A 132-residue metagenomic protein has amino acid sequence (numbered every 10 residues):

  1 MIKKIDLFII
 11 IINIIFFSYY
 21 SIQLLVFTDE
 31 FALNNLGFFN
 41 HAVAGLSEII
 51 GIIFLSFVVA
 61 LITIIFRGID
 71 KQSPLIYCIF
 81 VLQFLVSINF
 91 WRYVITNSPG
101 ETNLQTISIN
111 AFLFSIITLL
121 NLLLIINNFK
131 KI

Functional and structural regions predicted by a protein language model:
M1-K3, I65-S73, E101, K131-I132: Membrane-interface helix-boundary motifs at transmembrane edges
M1-Y19, I132: Cytosolic juxtamembrane helix and N-cap/initiation of the first transmembrane helix
I10-N13, I76-V86: Transmembrane alpha-helical segments of multi-pass membrane proteins
I14-I52: Hydrophobic transmembrane helix segments
V43-F66, V81-I88: Core segments of alpha-helical transmembrane spans in multipass integral membrane proteins
A44-F54, Q105-I116: Alpha-helical transmembrane segments of polytopic membrane proteins
I88-I109, I126-N127: Membrane-helix boundary connector in multi-pass membrane proteins
F114-I132: Membrane-water interface at the C-terminal end of transmembrane alpha helices
